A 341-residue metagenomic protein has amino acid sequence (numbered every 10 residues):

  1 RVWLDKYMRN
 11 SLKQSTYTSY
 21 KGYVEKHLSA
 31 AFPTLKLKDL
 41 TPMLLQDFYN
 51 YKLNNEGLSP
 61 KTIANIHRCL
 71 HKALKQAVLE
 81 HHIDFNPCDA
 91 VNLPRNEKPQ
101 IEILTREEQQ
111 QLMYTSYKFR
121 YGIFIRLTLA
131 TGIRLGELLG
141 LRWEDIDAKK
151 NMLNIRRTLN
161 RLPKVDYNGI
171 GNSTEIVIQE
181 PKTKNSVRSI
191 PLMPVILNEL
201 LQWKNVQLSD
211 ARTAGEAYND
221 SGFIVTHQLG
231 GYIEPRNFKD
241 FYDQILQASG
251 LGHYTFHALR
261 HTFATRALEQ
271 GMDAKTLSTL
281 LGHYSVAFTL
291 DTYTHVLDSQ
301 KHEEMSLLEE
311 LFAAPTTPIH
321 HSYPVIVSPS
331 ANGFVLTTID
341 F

Functional and structural regions predicted by a protein language model:
L4-H82, K98, Y232-N237, G252-A258: N-terminal core-binding DNA-recognition domain of tyrosine site-specific recombinases/integrases
L28, L45, L70-A73, H81 (+8 more regions): Conserved hydrophobic/aromatic pocket- or pore-lining residues that grip, position, or stack substrates in active sites
E56, P60, Y114, K118-F119 (+3 more regions): Short, basic (Lys/Arg/His-rich) helix/loop patches that form interaction surfaces in the mid-to-C-terminal regions
P60, A64-I66, L79-W143, A148-K149 (+4 more regions): Basic, Lys/Arg- and aromatic-enriched nucleic-acid-binding interface segment
A77-P87, A148, L159-Y167, L200-E216 (+1 more regions): Proline-centered turn/helix-capping motifs that create local helix->coil transitions or kinks
F85, D145-M152, H253, M272-T294: Short, polar N-cap/turn motifs at the start of nucleic acid-interacting alpha helices
R95, I103, L159-R161, T262 (+1 more regions): Catalytic-site neighborhood detector that most strongly recognizes the C-terminal catalytic loop/helix of tyrosine
K150, R157-V187, P194-I196, S209 (+2 more regions): C-terminal secondary-structure termini that scaffold catalytic or DNA-interacting sites
